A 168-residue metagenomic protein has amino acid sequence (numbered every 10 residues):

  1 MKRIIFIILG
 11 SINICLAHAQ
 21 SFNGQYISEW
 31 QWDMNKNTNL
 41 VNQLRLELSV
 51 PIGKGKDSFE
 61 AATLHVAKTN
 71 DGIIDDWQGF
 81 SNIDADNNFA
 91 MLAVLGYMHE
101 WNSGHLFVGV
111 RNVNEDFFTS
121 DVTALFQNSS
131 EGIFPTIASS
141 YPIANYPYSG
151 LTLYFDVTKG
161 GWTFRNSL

Functional and structural regions predicted by a protein language model:
I4-I14: Sec-dependent N-terminal signal peptides
H18-D33, D57-A61, S129, P135: Transmembrane beta-strand segments of Gram-negative outer membrane beta-barrel proteins
H18-G24, G55-E60, N102-L106, L151 (+1 more regions): Outer-envelope beta-barrel architecture signal
G24-W30, A61-H65, L106-N112, N166-L168: Transmembrane beta-barrel strands of outer-membrane/channel proteins
Q25-I27, V41-R45, F89-V94, Y148-G150: Transmembrane beta-barrel architecture of outer-membrane proteins
D33, T38-L40, G55-V94: Surface-exposed loop and membrane-interface regions of Gram-negative outer-membrane beta-barrel proteins
L46-V50, V94-H99, L153-V157: Residues on the lipid-exposed face of transmembrane beta-strands in outer-membrane beta-barrel proteins
G72-L92, G104-L168: Surface-exposed coil loops of outer-membrane beta-barrel proteins
